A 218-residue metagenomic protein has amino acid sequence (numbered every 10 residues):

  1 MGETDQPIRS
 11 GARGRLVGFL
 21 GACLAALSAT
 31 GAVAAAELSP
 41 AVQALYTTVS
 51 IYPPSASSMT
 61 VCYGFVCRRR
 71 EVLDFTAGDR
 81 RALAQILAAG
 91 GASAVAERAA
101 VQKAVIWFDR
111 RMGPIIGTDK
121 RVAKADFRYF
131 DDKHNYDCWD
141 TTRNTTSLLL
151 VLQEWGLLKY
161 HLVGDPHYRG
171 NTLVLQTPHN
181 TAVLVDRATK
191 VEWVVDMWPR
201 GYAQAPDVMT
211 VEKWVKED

Functional and structural regions predicted by a protein language model:
E3-L20: Bacterial N-terminal signal peptides that target proteins for export
D5-R9, G31-A94: N-terminal accessory/pre-domain segments preceding catalytic cores
R13, A22, G31-A34, L157: Intrinsically disordered, low-complexity serine/threonine-rich segments
G18-S28: Bacterial N-terminal signal peptides
R80-A88, R98, Q102-D109: Generic detector of well-ordered alpha-helical segments enriched in charged/polar residues, highlighting helical
A100-H161: Mid-length scaffold segments of soluble, non-membrane domains
L150-W214: Hydrophobic/aromatic-rich core segments of domains that either
